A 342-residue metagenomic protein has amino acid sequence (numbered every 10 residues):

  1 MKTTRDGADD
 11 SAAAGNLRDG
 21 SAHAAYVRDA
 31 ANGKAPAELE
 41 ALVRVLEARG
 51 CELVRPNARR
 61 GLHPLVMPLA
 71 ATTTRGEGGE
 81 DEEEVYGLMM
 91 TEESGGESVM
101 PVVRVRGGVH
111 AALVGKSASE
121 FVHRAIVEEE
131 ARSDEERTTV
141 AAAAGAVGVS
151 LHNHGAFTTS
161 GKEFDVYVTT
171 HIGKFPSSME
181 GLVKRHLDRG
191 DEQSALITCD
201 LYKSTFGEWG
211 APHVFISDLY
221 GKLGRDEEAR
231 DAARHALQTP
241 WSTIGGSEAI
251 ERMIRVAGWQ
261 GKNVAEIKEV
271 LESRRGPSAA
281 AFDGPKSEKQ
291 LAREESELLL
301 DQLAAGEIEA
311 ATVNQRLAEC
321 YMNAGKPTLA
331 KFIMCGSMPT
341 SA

Functional and structural regions predicted by a protein language model:
M1-E93, P176-M179, K203, G207-H213 (+4 more regions): A surface-exposed partner-binding patch
E40-K174: Long, contiguous interaction/recruitment modules in multidomain scaffold/adaptor proteins
T169-P176, R189, G207: Alpha-solenoid helical-repeat scaffolds
E180-D188, D200, V214-D218: Amphipathic alpha-helical repeat scaffolds
L187-D191, K222-D226: Alpha-helix C-terminal capping/termination sites
C199, A233-R234: Inward-facing hydrophobic residues that define packing positions of alpha-helical scaffold repeats
